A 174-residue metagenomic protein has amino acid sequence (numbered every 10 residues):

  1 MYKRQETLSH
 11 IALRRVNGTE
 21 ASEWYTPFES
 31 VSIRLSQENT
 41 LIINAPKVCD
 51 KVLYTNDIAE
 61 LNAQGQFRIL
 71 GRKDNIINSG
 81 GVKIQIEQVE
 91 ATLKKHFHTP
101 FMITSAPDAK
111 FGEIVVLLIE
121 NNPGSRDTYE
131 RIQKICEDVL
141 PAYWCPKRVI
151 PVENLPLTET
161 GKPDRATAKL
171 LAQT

Functional and structural regions predicted by a protein language model:
M1-Y2: Short, small-residue-biased leader/transition segments that mark boundaries at the very start of proteins
Q5-Q66, K73-I76: Conserved AMP-binding/adenylate-forming
I11, K51, N56-W144: AMP-binding/adenylate-forming catalytic core of the ANL superfamily
R34, T104, V149-V152: General small-molecule cofactor/ligand-binding pocket signal
Q37, A63, K110, E153 (+1 more regions): Short, ordered coil/turn segments that flank beta-strands lining enzyme active or ligand-binding pockets
I42, R68-L70, T158, D164: Generic structural signal for well-ordered beta-strand positions
I77, V116-E120, I135-T174: Conserved C-terminal "lid"/linker of ANL adenylate-forming enzymes
